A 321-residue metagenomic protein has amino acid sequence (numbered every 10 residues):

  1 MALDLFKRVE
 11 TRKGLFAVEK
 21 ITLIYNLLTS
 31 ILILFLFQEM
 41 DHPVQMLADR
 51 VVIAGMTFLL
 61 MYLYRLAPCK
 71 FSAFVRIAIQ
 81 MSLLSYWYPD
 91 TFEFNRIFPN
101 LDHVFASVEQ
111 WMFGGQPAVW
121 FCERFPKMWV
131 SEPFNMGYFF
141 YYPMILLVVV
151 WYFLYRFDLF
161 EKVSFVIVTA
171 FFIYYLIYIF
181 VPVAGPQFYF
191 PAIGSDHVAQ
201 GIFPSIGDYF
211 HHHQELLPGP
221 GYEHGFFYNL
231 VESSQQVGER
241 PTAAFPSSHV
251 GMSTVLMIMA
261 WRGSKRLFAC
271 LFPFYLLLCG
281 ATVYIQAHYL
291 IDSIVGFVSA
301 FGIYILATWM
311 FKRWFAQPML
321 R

Functional and structural regions predicted by a protein language model:
A2-V52, F71-L146: N-terminal transmembrane-helix/juxtamembrane module of multi-pass inner/ER membrane proteins
T11-R12, M40-V44, L63-V75, Y152-V163 (+1 more regions): Membrane-interface helix-boundary motifs at transmembrane edges
L27-F35, L83-Y88, F171-I179, Y275-Y284: Aromatic-anchored segments of alpha-helical transmembrane domains
F74-A78, L146-V181, Q187-G201: Interfacial segments of alpha-helical transmembrane regions
V130-M144, R240-M259, L290, I294: Membrane-interface loop-to-helix entry segments
V148-Y152, V250-F268, V298-A307: Membrane-interfacial alpha-helical segments at the cytosolic side of multi-pass membrane proteins
F180-R262: Membrane-interfacial catalytic/cofactor-binding modules of polytopic membrane enzymes
G185-F188, A244, L277-I303: Interfacial helix-loop-helix junctions of multi-pass membrane proteins
